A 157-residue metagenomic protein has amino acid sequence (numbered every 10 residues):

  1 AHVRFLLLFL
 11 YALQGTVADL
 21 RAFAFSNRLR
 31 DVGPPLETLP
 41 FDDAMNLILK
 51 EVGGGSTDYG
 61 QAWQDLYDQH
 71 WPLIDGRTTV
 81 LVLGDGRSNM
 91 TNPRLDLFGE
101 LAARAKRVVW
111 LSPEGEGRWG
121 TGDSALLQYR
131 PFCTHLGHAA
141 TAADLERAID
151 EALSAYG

Functional and structural regions predicted by a protein language model:
A1-D19: An amphipathic, basic-hydrophobic helix/alpha-beta surface used to engage anionic, phosphate-rich ligands or surfaces
A1-F5, L29, G86-M90: Short acidic, Gly/Ser-rich segments with clustered Asp/Glu that frequently serve as metal-coordination loops in enzyme
F5-F9, R94-E100, A125: A short acidic, amphipathic alpha-helical/loop segment
L13-P35, R104-D123: A short, conserved beta-to-alpha structural element at the edge of catalytic cores that scaffolds binding
A24-N27, V82-G84, T91, S112-G115 (+1 more regions): Active-site proximal loops enriched in glycine and acidic residues that flank catalytic Cys/His/Asp and coordinate
R30-V32, L36, D43-T78, G115 (+1 more regions): Von Willebrand factor
W63-R107, G137, A148-Y156: Exposed acidic/Ser/Thr-rich ligand/metal-binding surfaces
G99-G157: Von Willebrand factor type A / integrin I
